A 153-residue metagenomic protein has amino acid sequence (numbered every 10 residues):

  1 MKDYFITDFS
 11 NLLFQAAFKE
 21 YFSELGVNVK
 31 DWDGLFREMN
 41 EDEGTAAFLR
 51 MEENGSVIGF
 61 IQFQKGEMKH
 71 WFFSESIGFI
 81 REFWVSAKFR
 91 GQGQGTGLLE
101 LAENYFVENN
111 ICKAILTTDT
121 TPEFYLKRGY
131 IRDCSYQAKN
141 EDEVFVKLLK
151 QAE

Functional and structural regions predicted by a protein language model:
M1-F36, F48, E52: Short amphipathic alpha-helix that is part of the acyltransferase structural core
M39-L49, F79: A short helix-loop-beta-strand connector motif used in the catalytic cores of GNAT acetyltransferases and, in some
G44, I61-S74: A conserved beta-strand-loop-helix scaffold within acyl/acetyltransferase catalytic domains
S56-G66, F79, W84: Conserved beta-strand in the GNAT
F73-A87, E143: Conserved acetyl-CoA binding element of GNAT-fold acetyltransferases
F89, G93-L101: Conserved acetyl-CoA pyrophosphate-binding loop and the N-cap/start of the following alpha-helix in GNAT-like
E108, C112, D119-E143: Conserved active-site alpha-helix within GNAT-family acetyltransferase domains
